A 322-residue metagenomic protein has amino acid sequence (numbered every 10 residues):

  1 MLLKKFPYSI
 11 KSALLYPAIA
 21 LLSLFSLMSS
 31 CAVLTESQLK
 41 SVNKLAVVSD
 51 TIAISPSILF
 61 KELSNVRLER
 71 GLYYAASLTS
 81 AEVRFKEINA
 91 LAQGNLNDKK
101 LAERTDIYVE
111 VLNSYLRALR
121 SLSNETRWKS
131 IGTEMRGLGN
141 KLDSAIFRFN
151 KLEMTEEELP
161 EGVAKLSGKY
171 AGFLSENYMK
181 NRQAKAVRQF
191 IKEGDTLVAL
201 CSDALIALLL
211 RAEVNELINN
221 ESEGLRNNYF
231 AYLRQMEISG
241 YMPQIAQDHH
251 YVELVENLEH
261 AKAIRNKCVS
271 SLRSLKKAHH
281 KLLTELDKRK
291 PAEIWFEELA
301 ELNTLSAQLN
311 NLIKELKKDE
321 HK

Functional and structural regions predicted by a protein language model:
L2-A18: Bacterial N-terminal signal peptides that target proteins for export
L27-S30: C-terminal motif of bacterial Sec signal peptides marking the signal peptidase cleavage site
A32-E36: Bacterial signal peptide processing site
Q38-L63: Post-signal peptide N-terminal segment of mature Sec-exported envelope proteins
L59, L63-Y73, S77, L91-A92 (+11 more regions): Secondary-structure edge/capping motif, primarily at the C-terminal ends of alpha-helices and the immediately following
L63-D143: Post-signal peptide N-terminal segment of secreted/secretory-pathway proteins
G139-S274: Extended amphipathic alpha-helical interaction segments
S270-K322: Hydrophilic extracytoplasmic domains
